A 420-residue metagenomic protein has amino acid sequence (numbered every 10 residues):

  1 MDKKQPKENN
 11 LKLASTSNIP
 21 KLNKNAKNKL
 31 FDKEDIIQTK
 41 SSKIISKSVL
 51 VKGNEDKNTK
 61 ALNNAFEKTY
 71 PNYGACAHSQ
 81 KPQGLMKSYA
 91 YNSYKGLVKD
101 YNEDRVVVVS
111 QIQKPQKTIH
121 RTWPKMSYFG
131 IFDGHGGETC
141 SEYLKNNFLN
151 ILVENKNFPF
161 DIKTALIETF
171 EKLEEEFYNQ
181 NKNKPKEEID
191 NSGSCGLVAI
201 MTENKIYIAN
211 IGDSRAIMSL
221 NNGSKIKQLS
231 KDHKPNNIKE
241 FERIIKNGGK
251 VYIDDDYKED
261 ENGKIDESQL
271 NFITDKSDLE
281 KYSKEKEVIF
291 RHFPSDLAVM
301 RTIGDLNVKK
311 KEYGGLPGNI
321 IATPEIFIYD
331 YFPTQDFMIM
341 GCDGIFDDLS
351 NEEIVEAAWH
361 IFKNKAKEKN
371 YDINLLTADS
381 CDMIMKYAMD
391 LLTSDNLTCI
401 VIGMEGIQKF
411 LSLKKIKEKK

Functional and structural regions predicted by a protein language model:
M1-K420: PP2C/PPM-type serine/threonine phosphatase catalytic domain
